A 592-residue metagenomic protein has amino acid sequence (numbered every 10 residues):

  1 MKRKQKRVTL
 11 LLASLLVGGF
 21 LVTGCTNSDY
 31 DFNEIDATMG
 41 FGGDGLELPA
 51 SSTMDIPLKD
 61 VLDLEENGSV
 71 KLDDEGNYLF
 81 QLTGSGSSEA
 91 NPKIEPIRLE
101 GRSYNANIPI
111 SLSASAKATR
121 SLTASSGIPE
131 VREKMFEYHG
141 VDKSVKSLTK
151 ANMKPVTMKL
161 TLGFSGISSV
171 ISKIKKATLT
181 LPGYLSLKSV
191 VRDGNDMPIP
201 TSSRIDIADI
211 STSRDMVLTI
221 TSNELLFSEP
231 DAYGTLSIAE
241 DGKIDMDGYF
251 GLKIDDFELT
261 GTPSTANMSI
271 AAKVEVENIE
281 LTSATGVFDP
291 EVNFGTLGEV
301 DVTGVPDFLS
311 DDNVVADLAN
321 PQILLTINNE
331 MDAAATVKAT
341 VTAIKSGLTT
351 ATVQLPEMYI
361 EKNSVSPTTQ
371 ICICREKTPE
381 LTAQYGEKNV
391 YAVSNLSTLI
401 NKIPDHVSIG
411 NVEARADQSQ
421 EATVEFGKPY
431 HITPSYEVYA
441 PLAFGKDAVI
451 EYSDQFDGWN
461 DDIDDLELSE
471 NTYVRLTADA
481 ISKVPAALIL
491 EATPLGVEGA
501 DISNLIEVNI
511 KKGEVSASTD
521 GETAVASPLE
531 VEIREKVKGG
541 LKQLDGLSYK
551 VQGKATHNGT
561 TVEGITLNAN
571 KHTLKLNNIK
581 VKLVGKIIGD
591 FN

Functional and structural regions predicted by a protein language model:
M1-G24: Sec-dependent bacterial lipoprotein signal peptides
C25-N592: Extracellular/secretory-pathway and virion-surface proteins
